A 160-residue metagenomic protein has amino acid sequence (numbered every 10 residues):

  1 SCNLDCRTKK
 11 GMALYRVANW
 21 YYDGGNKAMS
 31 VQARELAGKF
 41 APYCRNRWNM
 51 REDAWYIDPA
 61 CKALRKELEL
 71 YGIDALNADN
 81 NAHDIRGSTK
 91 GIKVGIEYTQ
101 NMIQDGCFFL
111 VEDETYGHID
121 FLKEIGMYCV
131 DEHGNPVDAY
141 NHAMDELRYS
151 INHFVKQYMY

Functional and structural regions predicted by a protein language model:
S1-R7: Gly/Thr-rich phosphate-binding beta-strand-loop-beta motif of the actin/hexokinase/Hsp70
K10-P136, Q157-Y158: Mg2+-dependent endonuclease catalytic cores in nucleic-acid-processing enzymes, primarily RNase H-like
Y149: Active-site or metal-binding loop neighborhoods of secreted/extracellular toxin and effector enzymes
N152-Y160: Acidic two-metal-ion nuclease catalytic site recognized across multiple nuclease folds, prominently DnaQ/RNase D-T
